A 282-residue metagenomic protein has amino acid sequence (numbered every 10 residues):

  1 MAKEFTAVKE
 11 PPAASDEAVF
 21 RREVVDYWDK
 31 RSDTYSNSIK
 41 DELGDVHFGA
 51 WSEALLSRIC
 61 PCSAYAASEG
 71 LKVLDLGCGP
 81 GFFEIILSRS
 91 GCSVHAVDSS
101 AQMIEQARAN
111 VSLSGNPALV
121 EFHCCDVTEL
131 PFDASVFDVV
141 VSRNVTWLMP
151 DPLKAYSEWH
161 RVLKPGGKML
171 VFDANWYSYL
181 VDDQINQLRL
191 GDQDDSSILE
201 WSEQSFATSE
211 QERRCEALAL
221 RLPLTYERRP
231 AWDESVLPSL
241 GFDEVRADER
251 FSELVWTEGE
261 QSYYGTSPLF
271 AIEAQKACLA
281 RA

Functional and structural regions predicted by a protein language model:
A2-S68, F82-I86, F251: Conserved class I S-adenosyl-L-methionine
K72-L76, P80-E129: Class I SAM-dependent methyltransferase SAM/SAH-binding core
T128-V139: A short acidic, Gly/Pro-enriched loop at the edge of an enzyme's catalytic core that lines a small-molecule cofactor
V139-D151: A short SAM/SAH-binding and catalytic strip from SAM-dependent methyltransferases
L153-P165: A short glycine-rich, Lys/Arg-flanked "PGG" loop and its adjoining helix->strand segment in the class I
K168-S209: Conserved class I S-adenosyl-L-methionine
L224-G241, A247: Short alpha-helix
T257-A282: Core SAM-dependent methyltransferase catalytic element
